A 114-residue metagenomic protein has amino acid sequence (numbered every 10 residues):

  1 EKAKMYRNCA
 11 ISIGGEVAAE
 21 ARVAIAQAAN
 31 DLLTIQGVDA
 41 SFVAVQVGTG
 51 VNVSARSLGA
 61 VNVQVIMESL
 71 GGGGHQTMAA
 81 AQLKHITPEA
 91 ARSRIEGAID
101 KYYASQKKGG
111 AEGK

Functional and structural regions predicted by a protein language model:
E1-K114: Hydrophobic helix-and-loop "lid/oligomerization" segment in the mid-to-C-terminal part of catalytic domains
